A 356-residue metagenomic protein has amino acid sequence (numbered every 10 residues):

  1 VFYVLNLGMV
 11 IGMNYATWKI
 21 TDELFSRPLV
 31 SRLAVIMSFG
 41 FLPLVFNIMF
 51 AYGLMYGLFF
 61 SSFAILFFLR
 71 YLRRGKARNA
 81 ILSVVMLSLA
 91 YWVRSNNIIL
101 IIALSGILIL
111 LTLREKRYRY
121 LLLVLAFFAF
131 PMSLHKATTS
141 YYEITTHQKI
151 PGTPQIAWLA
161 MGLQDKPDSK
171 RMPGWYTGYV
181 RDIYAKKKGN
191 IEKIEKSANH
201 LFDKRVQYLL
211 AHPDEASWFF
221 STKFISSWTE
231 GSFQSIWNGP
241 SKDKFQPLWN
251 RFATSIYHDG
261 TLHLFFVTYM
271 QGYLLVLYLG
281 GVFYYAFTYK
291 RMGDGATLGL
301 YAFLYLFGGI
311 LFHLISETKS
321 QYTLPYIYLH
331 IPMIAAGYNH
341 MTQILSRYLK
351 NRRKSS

Functional and structural regions predicted by a protein language model:
F2-M9, L33-F63, F68, A77 (+2 more regions): Multi-pass, polyprenyl lipid-linked donor-dependent membrane glycosyltransferases
Y3-N6, F220-L306: Membrane-interface anchor segments at the N-terminal boundary of transmembrane helices in multi-pass membrane enzymes
V4-F25, G40, F60-F63, G280-F283: Transmembrane-helix motifs of polytopic, lipid-linked glycan transferases
F25, S62-L82, L110: Membrane-interface transmembrane helices that cradle and orient dolichyl/undecaprenyl
P28-L29, R74-R78, T112-L122, V282-F303: Membrane-interface helix-loop-helix junctions at transmembrane boundaries of multi-pass membrane enzymes, predominantly
R32-F39, L82-L87, L277-L279, M292-H313: Transmembrane alpha-helix segments characteristic of polytopic inner-membrane glycan-assembly/cell-envelope
N79-R94, L104-G106, V124-P131: Membrane-interface alpha helices of multi-pass inner-membrane proteins
Y142-P247: Membrane-proximal stem/loop segments at transmembrane-domain junctions that anchor or position
